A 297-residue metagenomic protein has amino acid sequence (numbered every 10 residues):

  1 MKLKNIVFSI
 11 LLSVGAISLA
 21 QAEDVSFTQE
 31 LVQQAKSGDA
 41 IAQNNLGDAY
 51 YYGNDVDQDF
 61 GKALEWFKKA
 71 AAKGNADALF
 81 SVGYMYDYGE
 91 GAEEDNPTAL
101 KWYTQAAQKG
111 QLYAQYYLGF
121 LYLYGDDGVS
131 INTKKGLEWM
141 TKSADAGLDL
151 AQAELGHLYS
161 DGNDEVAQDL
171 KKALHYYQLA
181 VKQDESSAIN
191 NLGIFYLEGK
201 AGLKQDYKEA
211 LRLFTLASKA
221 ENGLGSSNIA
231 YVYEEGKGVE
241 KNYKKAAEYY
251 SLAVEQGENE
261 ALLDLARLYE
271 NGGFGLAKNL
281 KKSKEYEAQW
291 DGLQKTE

Functional and structural regions predicted by a protein language model:
S9-A16: Bacterial N-terminal signal peptides
A22-N54: N-terminal segments that cap or nucleate solenoid repeat domains
E23-Q29, D57-W66, E93-W102, V129-W139 (+4 more regions): Structural signature of tandem alpha-helical TPR/SEL1-like repeats, specifically the intra-repeat loop/turn
Q34, K69-A70, Q105-A106, K142-S143 (+4 more regions): Canonical positions in the second alpha-helix
K36-D39, Y52-N54, D59, A72-N75 (+14 more regions): Short helix-capping/linker turns of helical repeat alpha-solenoids
N44, E65, F80, K101 (+8 more regions): TPR/TPR-like alpha-solenoid signature
N45-Y52, V56, S81-Y88, Y117-G125 (+5 more regions): Hydrophobic face of amphipathic alpha-helices that form TPR/SEL1-like repeat modules and related alpha-solenoid
L263-E297: Terminal, low-structured helical/coil segments at or just beyond the last alpha-helical repeat
